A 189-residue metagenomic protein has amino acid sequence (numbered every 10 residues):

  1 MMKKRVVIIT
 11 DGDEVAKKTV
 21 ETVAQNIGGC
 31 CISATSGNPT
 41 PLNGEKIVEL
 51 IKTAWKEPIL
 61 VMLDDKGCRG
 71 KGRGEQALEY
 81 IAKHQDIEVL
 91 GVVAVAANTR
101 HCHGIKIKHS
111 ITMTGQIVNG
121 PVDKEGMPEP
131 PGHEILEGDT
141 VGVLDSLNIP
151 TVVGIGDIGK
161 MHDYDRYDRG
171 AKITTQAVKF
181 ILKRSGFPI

Functional and structural regions predicted by a protein language model:
M1-I189: Conserved mixed alpha/beta catalytic, RNA-binding, or beta-rich assembly cores of soluble enzyme, regulatory
